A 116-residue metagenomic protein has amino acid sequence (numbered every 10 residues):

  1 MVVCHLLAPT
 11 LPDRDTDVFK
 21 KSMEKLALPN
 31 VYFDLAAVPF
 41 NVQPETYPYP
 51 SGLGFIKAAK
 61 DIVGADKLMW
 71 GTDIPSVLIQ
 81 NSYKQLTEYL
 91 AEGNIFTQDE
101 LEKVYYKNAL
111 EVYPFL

Functional and structural regions predicted by a protein language model:
M1-M69: Catalytic pocket-lining loop regions of alpha/beta-barrel enzymes, especially the amidohydrolase/enolase/GH5 lineages
H5, F33, D73, L101 (+1 more regions): Divalent metal-coordination and catalytic microenvironments
V38-F40, I74-V77: Short Gly/Pro-enriched loop/turn and capping motifs at secondary-structure junctions
K57-A58, I62-M69, L78-L116: Mid-to-C-terminal alpha-helical segments outside catalytic/metal-binding sites
